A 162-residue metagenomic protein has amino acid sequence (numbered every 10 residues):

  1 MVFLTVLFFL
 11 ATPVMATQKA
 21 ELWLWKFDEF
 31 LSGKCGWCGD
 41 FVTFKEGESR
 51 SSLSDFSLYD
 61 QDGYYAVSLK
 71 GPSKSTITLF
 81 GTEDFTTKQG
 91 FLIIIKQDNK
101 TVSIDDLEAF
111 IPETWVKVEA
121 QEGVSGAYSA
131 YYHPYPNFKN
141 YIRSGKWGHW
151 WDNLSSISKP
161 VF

Functional and structural regions predicted by a protein language model:
M1-L4: Sec-dependent signal peptide recognition, specifically the positively charged N-region followed immediately by
L7-F8: Gram-negative bacterial Sec-dependent N-terminal signal peptides
A11-P13: N-terminal signal peptide c-region/cleavage motif recognized by signal peptidases
M15-F162: Compact beta-sheet-dominated domain cores in extracellular/mature segments
